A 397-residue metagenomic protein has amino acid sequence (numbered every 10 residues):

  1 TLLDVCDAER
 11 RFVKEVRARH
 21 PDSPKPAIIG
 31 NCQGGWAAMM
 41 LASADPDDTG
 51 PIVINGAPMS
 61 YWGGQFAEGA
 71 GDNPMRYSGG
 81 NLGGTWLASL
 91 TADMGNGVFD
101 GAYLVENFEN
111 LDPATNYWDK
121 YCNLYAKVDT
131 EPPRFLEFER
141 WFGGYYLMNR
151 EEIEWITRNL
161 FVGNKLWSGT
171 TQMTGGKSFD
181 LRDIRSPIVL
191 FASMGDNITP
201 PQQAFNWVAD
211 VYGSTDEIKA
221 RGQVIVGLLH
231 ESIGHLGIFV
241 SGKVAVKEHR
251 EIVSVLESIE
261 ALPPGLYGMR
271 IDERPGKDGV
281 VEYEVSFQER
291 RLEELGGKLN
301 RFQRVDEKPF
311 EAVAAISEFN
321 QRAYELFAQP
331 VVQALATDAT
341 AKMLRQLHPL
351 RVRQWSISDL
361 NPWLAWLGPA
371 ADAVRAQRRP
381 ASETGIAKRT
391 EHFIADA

Functional and structural regions predicted by a protein language model:
C6-P26: Conserved acidic catalytic loop of the alpha/beta-hydrolase fold
A8, A37-L41, I156, Q203-D210: Alpha-helical scaffold elements adjacent to nucleotide-binding pockets in ATP/GTP-utilizing enzyme cores
A18-D22, A38-E154, Y283, R291-R378: Alpha/beta-hydrolase-fold enzymes
I28-G30, N55, F191: Short beta-strand immediately N-terminal to the catalytic nucleophile in serine-hydrolase-like folds
I29-G34, A38: Gly/Ala-rich beta-loop-alpha elbow adjacent to hydrolase catalytic centers
F161, K165-S186, P200-A397: Alpha/beta-hydrolase-fold serine-hydrolase catalytic core, especially in secreted/extracellular enzymes
I184, L190-A192, D196: Short beta-strand/loop motif that positions the catalytic acidic residue of the alpha/beta-hydrolase fold
